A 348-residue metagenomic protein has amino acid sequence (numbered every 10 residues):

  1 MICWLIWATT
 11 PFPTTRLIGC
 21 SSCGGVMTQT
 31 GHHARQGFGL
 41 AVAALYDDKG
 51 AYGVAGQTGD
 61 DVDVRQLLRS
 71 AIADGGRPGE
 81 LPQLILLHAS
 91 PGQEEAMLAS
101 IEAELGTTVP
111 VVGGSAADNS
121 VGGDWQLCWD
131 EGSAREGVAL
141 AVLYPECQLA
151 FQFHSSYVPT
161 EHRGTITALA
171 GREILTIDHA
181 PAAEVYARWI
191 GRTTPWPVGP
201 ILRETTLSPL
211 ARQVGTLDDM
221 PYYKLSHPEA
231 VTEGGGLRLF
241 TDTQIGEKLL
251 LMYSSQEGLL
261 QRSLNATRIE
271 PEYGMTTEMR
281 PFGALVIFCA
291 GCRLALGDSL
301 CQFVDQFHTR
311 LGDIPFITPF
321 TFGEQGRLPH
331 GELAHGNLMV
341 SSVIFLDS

Functional and structural regions predicted by a protein language model:
I2-P11, T15-G297, C301-I314, P319-S348: Small-residue-enriched flexible segments
